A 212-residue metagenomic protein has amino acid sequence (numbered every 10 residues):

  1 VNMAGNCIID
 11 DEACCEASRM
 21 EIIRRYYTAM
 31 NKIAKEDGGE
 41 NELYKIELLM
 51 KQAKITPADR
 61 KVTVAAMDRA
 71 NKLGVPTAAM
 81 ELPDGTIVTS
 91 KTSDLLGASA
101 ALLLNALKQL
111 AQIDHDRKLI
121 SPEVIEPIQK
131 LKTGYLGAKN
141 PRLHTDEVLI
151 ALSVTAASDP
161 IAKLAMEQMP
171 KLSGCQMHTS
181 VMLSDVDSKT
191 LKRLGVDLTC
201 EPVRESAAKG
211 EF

Functional and structural regions predicted by a protein language model:
V1-K45: N-terminal leader/propeptide and maturation segments of large enzyme subunits in energy/redox metabolism and hydrolases
N2-D10, E21-R25, M50, K54 (+5 more regions): C-terminal binding/interaction regions
K32-D59, N71, A78: C-terminal substrate-binding/catalytic lobe of Rossmann-fold NAD(P)-dependent dehydrogenases
T77-E81, G85: Short beta-strand scaffold segments in enzyme catalytic cores
V88-T89: Generic structural signal for well-ordered beta-strand positions
T92: Catalytic histidine site
L95-A111: A short, polar/charged loop-to-alpha-helix boundary motif
D114: Long C-terminal interaction/binding lobes of large macromolecular proteins
